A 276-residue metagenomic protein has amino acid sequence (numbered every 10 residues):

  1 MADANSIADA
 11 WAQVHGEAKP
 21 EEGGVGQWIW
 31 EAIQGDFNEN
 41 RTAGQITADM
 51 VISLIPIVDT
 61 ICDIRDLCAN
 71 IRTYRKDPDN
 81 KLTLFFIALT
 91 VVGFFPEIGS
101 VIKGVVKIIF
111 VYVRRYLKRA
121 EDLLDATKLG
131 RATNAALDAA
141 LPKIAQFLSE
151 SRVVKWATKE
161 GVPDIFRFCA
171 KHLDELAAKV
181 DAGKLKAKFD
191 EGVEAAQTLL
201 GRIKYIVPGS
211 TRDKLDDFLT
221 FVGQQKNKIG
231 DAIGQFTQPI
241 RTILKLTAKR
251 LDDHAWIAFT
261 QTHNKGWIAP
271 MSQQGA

Functional and structural regions predicted by a protein language model:
M1-A276: Long, low-complexity, intrinsically disordered regions
